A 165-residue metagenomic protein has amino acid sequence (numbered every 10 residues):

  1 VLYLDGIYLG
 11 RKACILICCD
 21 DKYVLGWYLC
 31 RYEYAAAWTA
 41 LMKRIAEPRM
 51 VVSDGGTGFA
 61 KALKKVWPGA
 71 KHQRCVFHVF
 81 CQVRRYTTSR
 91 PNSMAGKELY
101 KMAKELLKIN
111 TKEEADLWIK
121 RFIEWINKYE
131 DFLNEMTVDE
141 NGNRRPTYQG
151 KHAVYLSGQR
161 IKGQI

Functional and structural regions predicted by a protein language model:
V1-G69, K151: RNase H-like nuclease fold core
C18-D20, Y32, A40-L41, W67 (+6 more regions): Generic preference for flexible, low-structure residues
D20-V24, L41, I45, K65 (+7 more regions): Generic, low-specificity signal for short hydrophobic/alpha-helical stretches with a mild N-terminal bias, encompassing
Y23, Y28, F59, F77-F80 (+2 more regions): Phenylalanine-focused residue identity feature
S53, T57-A60, K101-I165: Acidic/histidine-rich catalytic cores and adjacent linkers of DNA breakage/strand-transfer/modification proteins
D54-T57, K61-A103: Conserved beta-strand -> loop -> alpha-helix junction used to position metal-binding or nucleic-acid-contacting
